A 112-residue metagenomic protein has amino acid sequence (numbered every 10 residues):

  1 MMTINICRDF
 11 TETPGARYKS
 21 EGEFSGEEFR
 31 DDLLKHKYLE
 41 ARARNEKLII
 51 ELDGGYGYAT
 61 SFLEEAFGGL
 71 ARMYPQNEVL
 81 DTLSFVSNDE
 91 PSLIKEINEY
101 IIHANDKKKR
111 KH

Functional and structural regions predicted by a protein language model:
M1-R8: Short amphipathic
D9-E46, I50-N98: Amphipathic alpha-helical interaction surfaces in cytosolic regulatory modules
K95-H112: Short, Lys/Arg-rich amphipathic alpha-helical interaction segments that bind nucleic acids or acidic protein surfaces
